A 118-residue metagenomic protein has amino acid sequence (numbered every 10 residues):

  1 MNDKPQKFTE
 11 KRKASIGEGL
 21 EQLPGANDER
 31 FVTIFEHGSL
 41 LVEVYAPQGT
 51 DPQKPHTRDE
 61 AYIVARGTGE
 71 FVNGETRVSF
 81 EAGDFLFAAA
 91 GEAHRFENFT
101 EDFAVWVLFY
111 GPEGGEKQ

Functional and structural regions predicted by a protein language model:
M1-V44, G49-K54: A short, N-terminal "cap"/entry segment at the start of jelly-roll beta-barrel domains of the cupin/DSBH fold
E36, V72-T76, F99: Short strand-coil-strand connectors
S39, R58, D102-F103: A structure-centric signal for secondary-structure junctions around beta-strands
V42-E43, F71-N73: Short hydrophobic/aromatic-rich beta-strand segments that constitute the beta-sheet cores of beta-sandwich/beta-barrel
H56-F71: Short, conserved beta-strand element in jelly-roll/cupin
E75-A90: Short acidic-glycine-tyrosine-enriched beta hairpin
A90-E116: Ligand-binding loop in jelly-roll beta-barrel domains
